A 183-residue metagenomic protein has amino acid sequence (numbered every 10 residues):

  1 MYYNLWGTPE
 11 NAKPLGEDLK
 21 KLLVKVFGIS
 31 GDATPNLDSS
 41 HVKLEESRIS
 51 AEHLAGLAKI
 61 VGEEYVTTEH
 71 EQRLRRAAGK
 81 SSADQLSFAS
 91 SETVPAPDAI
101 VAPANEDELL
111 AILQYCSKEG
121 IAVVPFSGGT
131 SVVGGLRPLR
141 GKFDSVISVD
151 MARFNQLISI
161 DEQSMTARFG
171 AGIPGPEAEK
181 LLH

Functional and structural regions predicted by a protein language model:
M1-H183: Noncatalytic alpha-helical scaffold of FAD-dependent oxidoreductases
